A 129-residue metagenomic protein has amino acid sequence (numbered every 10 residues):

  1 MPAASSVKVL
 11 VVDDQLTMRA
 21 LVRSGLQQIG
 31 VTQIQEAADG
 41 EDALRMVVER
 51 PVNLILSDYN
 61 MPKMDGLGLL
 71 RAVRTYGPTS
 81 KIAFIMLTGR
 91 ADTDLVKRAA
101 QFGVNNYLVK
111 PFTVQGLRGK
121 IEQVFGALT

Functional and structural regions predicted by a protein language model:
S6-T17, V22-L26, I55: Conserved acidic segment of CheY-like receiver
E36-R45, G66-G68: Helix N-cap/capping motif at the beta->alpha junctions
R50-L56: Active-site beta3 strand of CheY-like receiver
D58, T88: Active-site residues of response regulator receiver
M61: Receiver (REC) domain active-site loop signature in two-component systems and cognate sites in sensor histidine kinases
G68, A91-N106: Alpha4 helix (beta4-alpha4-beta5 surface) of REC/receiver domains from two-component response regulators
D94, F112-I121: C-terminal output helix
